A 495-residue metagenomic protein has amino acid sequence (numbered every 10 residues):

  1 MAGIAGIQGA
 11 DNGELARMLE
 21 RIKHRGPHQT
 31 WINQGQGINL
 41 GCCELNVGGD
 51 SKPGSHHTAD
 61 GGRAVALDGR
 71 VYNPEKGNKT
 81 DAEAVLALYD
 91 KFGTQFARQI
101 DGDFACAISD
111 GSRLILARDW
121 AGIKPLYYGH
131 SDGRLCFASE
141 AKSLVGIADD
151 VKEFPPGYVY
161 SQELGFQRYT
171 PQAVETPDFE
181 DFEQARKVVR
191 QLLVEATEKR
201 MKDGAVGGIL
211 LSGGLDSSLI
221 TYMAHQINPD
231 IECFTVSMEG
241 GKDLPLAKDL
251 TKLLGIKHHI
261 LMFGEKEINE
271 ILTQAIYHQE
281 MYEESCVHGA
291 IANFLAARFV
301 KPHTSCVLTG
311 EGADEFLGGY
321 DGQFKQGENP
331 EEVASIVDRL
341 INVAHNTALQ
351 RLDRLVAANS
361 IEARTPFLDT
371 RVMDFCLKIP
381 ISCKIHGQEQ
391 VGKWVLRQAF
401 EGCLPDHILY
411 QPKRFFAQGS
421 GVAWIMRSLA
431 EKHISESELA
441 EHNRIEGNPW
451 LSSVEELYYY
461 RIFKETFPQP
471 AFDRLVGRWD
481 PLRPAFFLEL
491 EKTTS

Functional and structural regions predicted by a protein language model:
M1-H278: Cysteine-centered catalytic environments shared across enzyme families
A10-G13, S112-I115, W120-L126, D132 (+3 more regions): ATP-dependent adenylate-handling active sites, centered on carboxylate activation for C-N bond formation
K23, D149-E153, S305, D406-P412: A short alpha-helix-loop-beta-strand transition element characteristic of N-terminal alpha/beta dinucleotide-binding
H57-A59, Q398-A399, E436-L439: Short alpha-helical linear motifs
L164-Q167, L404-I408: Proline-centered turn/helix-capping motifs that create local helix->coil transitions or kinks
L164-R168, S428-L439: Short glycine/proline-rich, acidic loop/turn segments that cap or connect secondary-structure elements
